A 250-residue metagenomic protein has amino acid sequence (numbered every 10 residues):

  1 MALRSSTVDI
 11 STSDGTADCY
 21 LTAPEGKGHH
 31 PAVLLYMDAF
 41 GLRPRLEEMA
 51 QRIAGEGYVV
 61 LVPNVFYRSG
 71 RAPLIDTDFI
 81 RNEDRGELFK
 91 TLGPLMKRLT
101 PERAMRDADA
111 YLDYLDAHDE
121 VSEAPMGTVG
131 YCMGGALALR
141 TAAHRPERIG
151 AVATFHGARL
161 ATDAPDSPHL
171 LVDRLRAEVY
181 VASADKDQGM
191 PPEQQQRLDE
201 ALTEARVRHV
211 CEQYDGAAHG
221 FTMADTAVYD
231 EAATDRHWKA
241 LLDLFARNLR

Functional and structural regions predicted by a protein language model:
M1-R250: N-terminal cap/leader regions of alpha/beta-hydrolase-fold enzymes, predominantly small-molecule hydrolases
